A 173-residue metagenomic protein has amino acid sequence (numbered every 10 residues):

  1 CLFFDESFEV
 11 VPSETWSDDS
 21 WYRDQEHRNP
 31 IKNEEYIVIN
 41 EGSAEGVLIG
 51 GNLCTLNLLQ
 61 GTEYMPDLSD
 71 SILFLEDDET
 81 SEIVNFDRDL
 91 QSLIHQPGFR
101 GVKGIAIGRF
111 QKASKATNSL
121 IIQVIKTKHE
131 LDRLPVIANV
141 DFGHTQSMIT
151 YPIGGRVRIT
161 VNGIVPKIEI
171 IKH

Functional and structural regions predicted by a protein language model:
C1-N52: Conserved anion/nucleotide-ligand pocket segment
C1-S13, L58-M65, Q91, H95: Generic secondary-structure signature for well-ordered alpha-helical cores
R23-E34, L58-M65, S114-K115, Q123-K126: Short low-complexity stretches enriched in small and charged residues
N33-T80: Conserved beta-alpha junction segments in alpha/beta enzyme cores
V38, V47-L48, T55, N85 (+5 more regions): Residue-level preference for alpha-helix termini and adjacent loops
G46-V47, S71-L73, K103-G104, L134-I137: Structural motif
G61-L120: Internal helical hairpin/lid segments
I107-H173: ATP/nucleoside-binding phosphotransfer catalytic cores, i.e., glycine-rich phosphate-binding loops
